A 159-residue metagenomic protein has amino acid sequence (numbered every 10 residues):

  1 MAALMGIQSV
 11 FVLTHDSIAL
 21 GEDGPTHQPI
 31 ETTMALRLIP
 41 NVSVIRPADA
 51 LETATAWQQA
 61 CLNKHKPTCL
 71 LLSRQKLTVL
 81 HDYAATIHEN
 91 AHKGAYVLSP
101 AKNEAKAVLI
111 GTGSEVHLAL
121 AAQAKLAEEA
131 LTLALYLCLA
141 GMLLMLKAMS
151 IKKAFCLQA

Functional and structural regions predicted by a protein language model:
M5-Q8, T14-N63, P100: Conserved thiamine diphosphate
V10, A19-P29, L62-A159: Thiamine diphosphate
